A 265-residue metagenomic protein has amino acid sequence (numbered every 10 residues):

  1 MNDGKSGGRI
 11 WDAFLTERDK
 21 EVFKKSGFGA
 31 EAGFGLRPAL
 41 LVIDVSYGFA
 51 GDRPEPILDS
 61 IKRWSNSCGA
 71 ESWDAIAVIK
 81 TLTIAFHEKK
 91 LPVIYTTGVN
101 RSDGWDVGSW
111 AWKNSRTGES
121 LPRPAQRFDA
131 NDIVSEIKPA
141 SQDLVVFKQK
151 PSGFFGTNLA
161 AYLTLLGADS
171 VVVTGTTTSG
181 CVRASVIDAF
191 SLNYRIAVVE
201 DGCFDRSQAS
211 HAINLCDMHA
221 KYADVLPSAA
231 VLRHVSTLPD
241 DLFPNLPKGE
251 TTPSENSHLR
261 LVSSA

Functional and structural regions predicted by a protein language model:
M1-A39, G48, R53-I57, I84-K89 (+3 more regions): Active-site-adjacent betaalpha module
G8, I61, A70, V107-S109: Intrinsically disordered regions, especially transient/low-confidence alpha-helical propensity segments and coil-helix
L41-I43: Short hydrophobic beta-strand that contains or immediately precedes a catalytic carboxylate
R53-C68: A solvent-exposed, charged loop/short amphipathic helix patch at secondary-structure junctions
N66-W73, L121-A125: Short coil/turn segments at secondary-structure boundaries
W73-P92: A short, N-terminal amphipathic alpha-helix
I76-I79, Y95, D103, G108-N114: Glycine- and small hydrophobic-enriched segments that form the cores of compact globular domains
V93-T96, P227: A structural signal for short, well-ordered beta-strand segments and their strand-loop junctions that often border
